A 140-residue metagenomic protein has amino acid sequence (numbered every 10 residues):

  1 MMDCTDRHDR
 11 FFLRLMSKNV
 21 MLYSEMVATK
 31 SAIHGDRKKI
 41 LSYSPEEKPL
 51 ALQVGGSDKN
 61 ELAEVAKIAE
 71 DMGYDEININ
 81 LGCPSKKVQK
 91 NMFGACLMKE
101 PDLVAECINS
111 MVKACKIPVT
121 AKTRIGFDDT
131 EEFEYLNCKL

Functional and structural regions predicted by a protein language model:
M1, V27-T29, G55-S57, G82-P84 (+1 more regions): Active-site beta-loop-alpha junctions enriched in small/polar residues
D3-D75: Glycine-rich, positively charged N-terminal anion/phosphate-binding segment
F11-S17, A63-F93, P101-L140: Alpha/beta enzyme core
K39-Y43, A95-L97, N137-K139: Short, hinge-like loop/turn segments at secondary-structure boundaries
G56, M98, D102: Conserved phosphate-coordination/catalytic loops
